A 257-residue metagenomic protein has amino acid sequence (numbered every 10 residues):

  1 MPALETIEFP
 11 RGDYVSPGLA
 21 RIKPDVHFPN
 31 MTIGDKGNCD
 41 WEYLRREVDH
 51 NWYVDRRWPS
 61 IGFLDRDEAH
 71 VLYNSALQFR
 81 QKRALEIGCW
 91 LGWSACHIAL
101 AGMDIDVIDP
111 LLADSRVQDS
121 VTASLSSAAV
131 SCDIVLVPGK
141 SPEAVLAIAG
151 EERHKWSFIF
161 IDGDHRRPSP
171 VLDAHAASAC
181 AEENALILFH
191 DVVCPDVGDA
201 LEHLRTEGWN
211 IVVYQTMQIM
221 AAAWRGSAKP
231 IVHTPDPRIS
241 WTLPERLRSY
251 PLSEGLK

Functional and structural regions predicted by a protein language model:
M1-C39: N-terminal auxiliary segments of SAM/dcSAM-dependent transferases
D40-E47: Terminal domain-start leader segments
V48-W58: Conserved adenine-nucleotide phosphate-binding loops and their immediately adjacent elements
R56-W58, F63-K257: S-adenosylmethionine/decaboxylated-SAM
